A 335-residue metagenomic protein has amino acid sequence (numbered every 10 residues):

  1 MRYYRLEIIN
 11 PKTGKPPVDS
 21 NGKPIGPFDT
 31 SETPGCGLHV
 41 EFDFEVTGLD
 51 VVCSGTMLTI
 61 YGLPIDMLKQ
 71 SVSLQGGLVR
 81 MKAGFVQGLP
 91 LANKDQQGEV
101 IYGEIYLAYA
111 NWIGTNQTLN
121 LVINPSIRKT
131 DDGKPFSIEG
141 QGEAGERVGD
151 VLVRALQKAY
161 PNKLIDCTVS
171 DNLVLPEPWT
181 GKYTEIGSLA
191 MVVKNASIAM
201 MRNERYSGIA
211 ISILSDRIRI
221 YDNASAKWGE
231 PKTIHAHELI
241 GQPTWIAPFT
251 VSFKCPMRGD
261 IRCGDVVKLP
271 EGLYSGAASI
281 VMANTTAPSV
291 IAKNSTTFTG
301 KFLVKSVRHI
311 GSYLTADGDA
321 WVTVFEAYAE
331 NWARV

Functional and structural regions predicted by a protein language model:
M1-G76, V122-R128, P231-V335: Juxtamembrane "anchor/assembly" segments of surface/extracellular structural proteins
L49-V51, Q70, L74, Q96 (+2 more regions): Edge/loop elements at the starts and ends of beta-strands within beta-rich repeat scaffolds
V72, K94, G98, Q141-G149 (+3 more regions): Solvent-exposed, acidic/flexible segments
A83-F85, E271: Conserved "cap/hinge" positions at secondary-structure junctions
Q87, A92, Q96-N111, L121-N124: A generic, well-ordered mixed alpha/beta core segment in the N-terminal half of proteins
Y102, G149-V153, A190-K194, T250 (+3 more regions): Extracytoplasmic/secreted envelope proteins and their assembly/folding machinery, especially bacterial periplasmic
L107-G114, R308-Y313: Short, conserved beta-turn/loop elements at beta-strand boundaries and strand-helix junctions
N111-P231: Charged- and aromatic-enriched interaction segments used to assemble and dock large macromolecular complexes
